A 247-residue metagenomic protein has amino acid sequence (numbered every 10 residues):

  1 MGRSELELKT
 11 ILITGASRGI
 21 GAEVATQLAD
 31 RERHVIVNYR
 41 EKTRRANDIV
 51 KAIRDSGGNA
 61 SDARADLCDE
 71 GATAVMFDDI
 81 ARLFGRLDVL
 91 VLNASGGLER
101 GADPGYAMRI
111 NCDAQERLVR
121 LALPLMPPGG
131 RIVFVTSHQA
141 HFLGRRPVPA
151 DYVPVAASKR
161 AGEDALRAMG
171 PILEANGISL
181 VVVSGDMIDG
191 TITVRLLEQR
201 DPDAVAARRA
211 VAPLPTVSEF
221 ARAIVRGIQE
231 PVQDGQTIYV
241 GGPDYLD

Functional and structural regions predicted by a protein language model:
T14, L87-S95, N111, F134 (+1 more regions): Rossmann-fold scaffold of SDR-type NAD(P)-dependent oxidoreductases
S17-G19: Conserved glycine-rich cofactor-binding loop
R31-D48: Conserved glycine-rich Rossmann-like NAD(P)H-binding loop of the short-chain dehydrogenase/reductase
T43-R44, A63-M76, C112: The beta1-alpha1 cofactor-binding region of Rossmann-like NAD(H)/NADP(H)-dependent oxidoreductases
M76, V91, L118-A122, M126 (+1 more regions): Hydrophobic positions on the long internal alpha-helix of Rossmann-like NAD(P)-dependent oxidoreductase domains
S95-G101, R131-A175, M187-D189: Catalytic loop of short-chain dehydrogenase/reductase
G101-V119, L123, G129: Catalytic Tyr-X3-Lys loop
I178-V183, Q199-D247: C-terminal helical subdomain
